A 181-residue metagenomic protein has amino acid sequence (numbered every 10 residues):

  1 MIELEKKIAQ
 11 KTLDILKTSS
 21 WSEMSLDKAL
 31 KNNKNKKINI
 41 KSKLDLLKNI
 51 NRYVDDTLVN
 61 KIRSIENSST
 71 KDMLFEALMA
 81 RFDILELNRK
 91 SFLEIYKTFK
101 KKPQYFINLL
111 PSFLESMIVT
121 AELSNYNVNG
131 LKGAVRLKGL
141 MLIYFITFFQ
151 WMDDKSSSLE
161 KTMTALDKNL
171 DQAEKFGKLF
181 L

Functional and structural regions predicted by a protein language model:
M1-K28, R52: Short, amphipathic alpha-helix enriched in basic
L16-S22, N33-Y53: HTH DNA-binding helix-turn interface
I50-L74, Y96: Amphipathic alpha-helical linker/stalk segments
V59-I62, L114-L131, L170-D171, K178: Short amphipathic alpha-helical segments and their helix-coil junctions
D72-Y96, Y105-S112, I118: Helical hydrophobic small-molecule/effector-binding pocket
Q104-Y126, A134-F145: Amphipathic alpha-helical packing segments from all-alpha helical-bundle domains
K132-M152, A165-Q172: Hydrophobic alpha-helical segments that form the core of small-molecule binding pockets and/or dimer interfaces
D153-L181: C-terminal peripheral helix-coil segments that are non-catalytic and often amphipathic
